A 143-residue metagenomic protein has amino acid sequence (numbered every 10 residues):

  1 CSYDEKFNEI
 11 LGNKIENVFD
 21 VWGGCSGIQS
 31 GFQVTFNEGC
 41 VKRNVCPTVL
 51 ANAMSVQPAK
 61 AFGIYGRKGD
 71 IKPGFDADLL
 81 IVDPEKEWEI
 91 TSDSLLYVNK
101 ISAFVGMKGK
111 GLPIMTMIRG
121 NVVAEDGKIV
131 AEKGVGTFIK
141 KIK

Functional and structural regions predicted by a protein language model:
C1-K86: His/Asp/Glu-enriched, well-ordered alpha-helical/loop segment that forms or immediately abuts the divalent-metal
F7-G23, D76-F138: C-terminal cap of metal-dependent C-N hydrolases
I139-K143: Peripheral (often C-terminal) accessory segments that flank ATP-dependent C-N-forming ligase machineries
